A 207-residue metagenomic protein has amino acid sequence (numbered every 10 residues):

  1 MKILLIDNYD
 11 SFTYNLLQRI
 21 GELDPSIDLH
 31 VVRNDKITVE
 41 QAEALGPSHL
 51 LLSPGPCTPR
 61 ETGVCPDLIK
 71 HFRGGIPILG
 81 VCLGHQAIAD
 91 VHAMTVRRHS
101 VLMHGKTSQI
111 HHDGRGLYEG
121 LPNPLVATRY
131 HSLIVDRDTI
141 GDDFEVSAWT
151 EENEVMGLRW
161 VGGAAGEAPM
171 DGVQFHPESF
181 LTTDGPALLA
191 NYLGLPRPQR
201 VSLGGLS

Functional and structural regions predicted by a protein language model:
M1-L4: Extreme N-terminal starter segment of soluble prokaryotic enzymes
N8-L16, P47-H49: Conserved N-terminal glycine/acidic-rich loop preference
Q18-S26: Two-component/phosphorelay signaling modules centered on CheY-like receiver
D28-N34: Short hydrophobic/Thr-rich beta-strand motif most characteristic of the beta2 strand and flanking loop of CheY-like
I37-G46, T139, V161: Short amphipathic alpha-helix with an adjacent loop that forms part of the alpha/beta core around
A44-G120, P124, L189: Cysteine-nucleophile active-site neighborhood
G116-E167: Catalytic beta-strand/loop cores that center a nucleophilic Ser/Cys/Thr and support acyl-enzyme chemistry
F180-S207: Acyltransferase
